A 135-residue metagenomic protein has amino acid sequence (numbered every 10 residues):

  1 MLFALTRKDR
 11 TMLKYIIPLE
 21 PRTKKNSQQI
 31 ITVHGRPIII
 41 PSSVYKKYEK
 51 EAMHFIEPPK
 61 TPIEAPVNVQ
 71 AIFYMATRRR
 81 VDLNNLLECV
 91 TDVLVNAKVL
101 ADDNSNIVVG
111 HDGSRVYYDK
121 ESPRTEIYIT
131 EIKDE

Functional and structural regions predicted by a protein language model:
L2-E135: Acidic, proline/glycine-enriched N-terminal capping motif
